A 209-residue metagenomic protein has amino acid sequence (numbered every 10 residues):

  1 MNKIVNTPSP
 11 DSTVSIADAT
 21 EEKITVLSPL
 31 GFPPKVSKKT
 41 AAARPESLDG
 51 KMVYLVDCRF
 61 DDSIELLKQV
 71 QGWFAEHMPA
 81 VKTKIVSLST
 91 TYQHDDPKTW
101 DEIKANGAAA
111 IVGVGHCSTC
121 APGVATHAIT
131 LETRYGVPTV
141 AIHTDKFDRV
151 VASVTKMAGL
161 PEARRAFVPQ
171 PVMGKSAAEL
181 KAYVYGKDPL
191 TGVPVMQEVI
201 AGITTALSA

Functional and structural regions predicted by a protein language model:
N2-A42: N-terminal amphipathic/basic leader segments beginning at the initiator methionine
S37-K38, T90-D101: Structural motif
K51-E76, V81: Glycine-rich phosphate/diphosphate-binding loop of Rossmann-like nucleotide-binding domains
E76-S89, E162-Q170: Short beta-strand elements in bilobed, periplasmic/extracellular small-molecule ligand-binding domains
P97-A108, H127-T130: Short, well-structured alpha-helical segments in soluble
C120-E132: Short Gly/Thr/Asp-enriched flexible loops that form oxyanion-binding sites at enzyme active sites
T133, D148-P161: Active-site-proximal loop->helix
F167-A209: A charged, well-structured terminal subsegment
